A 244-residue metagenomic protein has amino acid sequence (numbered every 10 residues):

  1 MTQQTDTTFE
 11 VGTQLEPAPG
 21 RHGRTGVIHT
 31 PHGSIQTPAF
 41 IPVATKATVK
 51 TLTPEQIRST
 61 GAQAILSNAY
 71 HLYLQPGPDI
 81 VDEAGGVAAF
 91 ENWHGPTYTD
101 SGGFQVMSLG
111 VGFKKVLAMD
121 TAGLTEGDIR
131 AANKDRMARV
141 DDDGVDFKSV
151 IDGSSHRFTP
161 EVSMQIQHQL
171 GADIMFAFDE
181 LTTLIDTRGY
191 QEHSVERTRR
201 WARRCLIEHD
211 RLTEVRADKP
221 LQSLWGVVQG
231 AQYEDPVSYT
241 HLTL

Functional and structural regions predicted by a protein language model:
T2-A217: Non-catalytic, usually N-terminal nucleic-acid engagement modules in DNA/RNA processing proteins
G23-T25, S223, Y239: Short glycine-rich loop/turn motifs
T99, G226-V228: Structural beta-sheet core signal
T187-R188, P236-S238: A short secondary-structure junction signal
K219-W225: Short beta-strand/loop segments at the ligand-binding rim of alpha/beta enzyme cores
Q229-V237: Active-site glycine- and acidic-residue-rich loops that bind and position anionic ligands or nucleotide-like cofactors
T240-L244: Conserved small/polar residues in nucleotide/adenosyl-binding loops
